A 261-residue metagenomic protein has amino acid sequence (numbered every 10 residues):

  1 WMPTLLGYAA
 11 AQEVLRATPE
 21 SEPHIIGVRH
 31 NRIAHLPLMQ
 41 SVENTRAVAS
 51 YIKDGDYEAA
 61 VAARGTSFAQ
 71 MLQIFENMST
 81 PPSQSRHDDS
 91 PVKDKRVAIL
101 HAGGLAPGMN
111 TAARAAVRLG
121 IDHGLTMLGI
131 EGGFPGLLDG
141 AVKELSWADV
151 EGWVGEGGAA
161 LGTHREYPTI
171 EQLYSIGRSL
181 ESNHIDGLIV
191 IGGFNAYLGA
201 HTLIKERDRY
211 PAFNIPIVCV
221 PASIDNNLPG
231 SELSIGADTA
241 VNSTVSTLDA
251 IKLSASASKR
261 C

Functional and structural regions predicted by a protein language model:
W1-D89: C-terminal non-catalytic interaction/assembly regions of soluble proteins
A17-R29, L125-E131, S254-C261: Flexible, glycine/charged-enriched surface loops at secondary-structure junctions
R29-R32, A102-G104, I130-P135, R165-E166 (+2 more regions): Short, ordered loop/turn segments at secondary-structure junctions
A59-S90, L137-L188, N195-Y197, V220 (+2 more regions): Glycine-rich oxoanion-binding loops at beta->alpha junctions
P91-L138: N-terminal phosphate-binding or glycine-rich loops at protein starts, especially the Walker A/P-loop of NTPases
R96-A106, A159-T163, D186-G192, C219 (+1 more regions): Short glycine-rich or small-residue beta-strand-to-loop segments that form or flank ligand, phosphate, metal/Fe-S
T111-A116, F194-I215: Short Gly/Thr/Asp-enriched flexible loops that form oxyanion-binding sites at enzyme active sites
G124, I130, I204-S234, V241-S243: Short, acidic/small-residue loops that bind anionic groups at enzyme active sites
